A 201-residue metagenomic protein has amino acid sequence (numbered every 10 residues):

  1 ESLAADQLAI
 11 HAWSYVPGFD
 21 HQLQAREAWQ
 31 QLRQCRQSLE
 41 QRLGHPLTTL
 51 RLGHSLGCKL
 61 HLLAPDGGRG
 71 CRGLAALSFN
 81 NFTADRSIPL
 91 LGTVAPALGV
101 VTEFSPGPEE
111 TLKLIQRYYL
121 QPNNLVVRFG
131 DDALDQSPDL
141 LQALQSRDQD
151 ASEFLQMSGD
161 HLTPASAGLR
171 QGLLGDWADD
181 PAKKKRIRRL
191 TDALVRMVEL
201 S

Functional and structural regions predicted by a protein language model:
E1-P17: Short, surface-exposed "cap/lid" segments of acyl-processing enzymes
G18-P46: Alpha/beta-hydrolase active-site loop
E40-S55, L60: Alpha/beta-hydrolase fold nucleophile elbow
C58-R69, L74: Short glycine-enriched nucleophile-adjacent loop and the immediately C-terminal alpha-helix near the catalytic center
G73, T83-F154: The feature captures the conserved acid-bearing segment of alpha/beta-hydrolase catalytic domains
R147-L174: Catalytic histidine neighborhood in serine/cysteine hydrolases with alpha/beta-hydrolase-type architecture
A167-S201: Catalytic active-site module of serine/aspartate enzymes centered on a nucleophile-bearing elbow/loop
